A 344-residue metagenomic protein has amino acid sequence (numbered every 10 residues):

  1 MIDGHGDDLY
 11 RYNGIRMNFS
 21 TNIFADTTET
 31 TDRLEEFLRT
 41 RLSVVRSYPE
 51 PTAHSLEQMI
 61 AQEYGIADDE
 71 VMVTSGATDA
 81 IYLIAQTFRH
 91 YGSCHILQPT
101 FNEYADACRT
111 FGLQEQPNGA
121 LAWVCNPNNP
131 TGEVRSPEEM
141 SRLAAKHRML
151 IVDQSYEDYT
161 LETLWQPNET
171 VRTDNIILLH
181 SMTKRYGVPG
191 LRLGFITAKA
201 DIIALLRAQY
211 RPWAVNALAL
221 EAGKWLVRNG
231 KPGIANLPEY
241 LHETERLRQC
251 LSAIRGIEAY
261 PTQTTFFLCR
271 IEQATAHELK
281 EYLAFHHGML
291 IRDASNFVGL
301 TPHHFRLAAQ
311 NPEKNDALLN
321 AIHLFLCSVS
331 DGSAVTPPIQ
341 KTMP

Functional and structural regions predicted by a protein language model:
M1-Y48, M343-P344: N-terminal "arm"/small-domain region of PLP-dependent enzymes with the aminotransferase-like
A25-T27, N175-A253, I257-Y260: PLP-dependent aminotransferase class I/II
A53-E57, D68-Y91: Conserved beta-loop-alpha segment that forms the PLP phosphate-binding cup at the N-terminus of a helix
A67-V71, G92, Q154, D174-N175: Short acidic capping loops at alpha-helix termini that bridge into adjacent secondary structure
D79, Q86-E138: PLP-dependent aminotransferase-like
Q116-T163, V171: Active-site phosphate-binding strand-loop segment of PLP-dependent enzymes
L241, I254-H287, M343-P344: Conserved PLP-binding catalytic core of the aspartate aminotransferase-like
F285-H286, G299-P344: PLP-dependent enzyme catalytic core of the Aspartate aminotransferase-like
